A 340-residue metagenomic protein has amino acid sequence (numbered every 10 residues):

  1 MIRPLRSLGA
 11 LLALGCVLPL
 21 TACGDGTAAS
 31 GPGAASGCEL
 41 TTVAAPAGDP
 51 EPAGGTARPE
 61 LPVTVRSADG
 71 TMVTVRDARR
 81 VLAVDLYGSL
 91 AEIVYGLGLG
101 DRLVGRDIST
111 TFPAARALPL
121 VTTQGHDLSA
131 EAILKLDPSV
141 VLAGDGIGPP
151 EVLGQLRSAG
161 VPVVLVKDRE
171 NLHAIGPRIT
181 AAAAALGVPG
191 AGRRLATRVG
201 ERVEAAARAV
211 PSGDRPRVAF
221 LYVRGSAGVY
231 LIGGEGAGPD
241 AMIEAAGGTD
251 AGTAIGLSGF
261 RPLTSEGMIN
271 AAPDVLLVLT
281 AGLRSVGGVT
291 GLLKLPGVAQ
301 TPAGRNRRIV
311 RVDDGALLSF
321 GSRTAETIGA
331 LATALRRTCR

Functional and structural regions predicted by a protein language model:
I2-S89, G190-A219, R336-R340: Bacterial Sec-exported substrate-binding components of ABC uptake systems
R79-L134, V140-D145: A short, structured surface patch at a secondary-structure boundary
D85, D107, D145-G146, Y222 (+3 more regions): Short secondary-structure boundary segments
V121-A130, R169, G256-T264: Short helix-initiation/N-cap motifs at beta->coil->alpha
S129-A143, V161, T264-V278: Proline-aspartate-enriched helix->loop->beta-strand connector
G148-S158, V275-L293: A ligand-binding cleft/hinge motif common to bilobed small-molecule-binding domains
E151-S226, G252, R307-R340: Extracytoplasmic substrate-binding proteins
L231-F260: Alpha-helical, coiled-coil/dimerization segments enriched in small aliphatic residues
